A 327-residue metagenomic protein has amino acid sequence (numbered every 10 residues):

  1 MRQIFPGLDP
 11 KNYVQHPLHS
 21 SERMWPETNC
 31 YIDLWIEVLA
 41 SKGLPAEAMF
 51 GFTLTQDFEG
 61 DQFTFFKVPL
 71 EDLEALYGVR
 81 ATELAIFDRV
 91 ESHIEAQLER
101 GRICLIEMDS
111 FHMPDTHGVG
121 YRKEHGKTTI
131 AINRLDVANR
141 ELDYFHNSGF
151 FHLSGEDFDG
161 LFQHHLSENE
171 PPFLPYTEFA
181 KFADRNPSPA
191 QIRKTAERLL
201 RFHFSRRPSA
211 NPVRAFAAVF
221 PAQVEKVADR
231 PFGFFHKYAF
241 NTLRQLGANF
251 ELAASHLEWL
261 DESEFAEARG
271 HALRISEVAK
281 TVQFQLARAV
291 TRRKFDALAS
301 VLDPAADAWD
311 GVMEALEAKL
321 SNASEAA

Functional and structural regions predicted by a protein language model:
R2-D88: A structured, charge-rich N-terminal accessory region that forms the first stable segment of a protein and links
E22-P26, G120, Y238-N241, A297: Conserved aromatic-histidine-acidic binding/catalytic patches
L34, V68-D72, R89, H93 (+7 more regions): Exposed alpha-helical structural elements
K67-V119, H125-G126: A broadly used, surface-exposed interaction patch
G120-H146: Catalytic nucleophile-His microenvironment captured as a short glycine-rich beta-strand/loop that brackets
V137-Q245: Noncatalytic regulatory segments and standalone regulatory/sensor domains
R244, A248-A327: Charged, long alpha-helical assembly modules
